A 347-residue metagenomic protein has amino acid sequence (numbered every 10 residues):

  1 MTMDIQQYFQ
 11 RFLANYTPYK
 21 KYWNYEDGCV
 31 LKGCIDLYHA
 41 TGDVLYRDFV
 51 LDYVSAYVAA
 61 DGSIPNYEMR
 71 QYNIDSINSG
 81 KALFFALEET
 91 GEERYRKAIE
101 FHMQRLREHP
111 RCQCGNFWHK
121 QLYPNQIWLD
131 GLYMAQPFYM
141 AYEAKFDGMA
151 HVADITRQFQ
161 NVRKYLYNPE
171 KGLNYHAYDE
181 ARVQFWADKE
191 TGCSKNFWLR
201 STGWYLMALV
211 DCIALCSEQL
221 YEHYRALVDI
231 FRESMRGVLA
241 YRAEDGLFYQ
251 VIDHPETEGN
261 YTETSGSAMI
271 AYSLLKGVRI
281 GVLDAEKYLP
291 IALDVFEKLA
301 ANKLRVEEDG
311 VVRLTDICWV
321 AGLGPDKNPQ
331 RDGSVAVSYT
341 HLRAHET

Functional and structural regions predicted by a protein language model:
T2-K20, D48-P65, K97-N116, M149-Y175 (+3 more regions): Long, well-ordered core segments of solenoidal/helical folds
F12-N15, K32-L37, N73-A86, F117-G131 (+3 more regions): Carbohydrate-binding/catalytic loop surfaces
Y22-Y57: N-terminal carbohydrate-binding/catalytic regions of secreted carbohydrate-active enzymes
V54-F84: Blade-loop segments of beta-propeller domains
Y142-A150, L215-Y224, G277-D284: Inter-helical turn/loop segments and adjacent helix faces that build the functional surface of alpha-helical bundle
L206, C212-I252: Oxyanion-binding "anion nests"
E263-I280: Internal helical hairpin/lid segments
T340-T347: Conserved small/polar residues in nucleotide/adenosyl-binding loops
